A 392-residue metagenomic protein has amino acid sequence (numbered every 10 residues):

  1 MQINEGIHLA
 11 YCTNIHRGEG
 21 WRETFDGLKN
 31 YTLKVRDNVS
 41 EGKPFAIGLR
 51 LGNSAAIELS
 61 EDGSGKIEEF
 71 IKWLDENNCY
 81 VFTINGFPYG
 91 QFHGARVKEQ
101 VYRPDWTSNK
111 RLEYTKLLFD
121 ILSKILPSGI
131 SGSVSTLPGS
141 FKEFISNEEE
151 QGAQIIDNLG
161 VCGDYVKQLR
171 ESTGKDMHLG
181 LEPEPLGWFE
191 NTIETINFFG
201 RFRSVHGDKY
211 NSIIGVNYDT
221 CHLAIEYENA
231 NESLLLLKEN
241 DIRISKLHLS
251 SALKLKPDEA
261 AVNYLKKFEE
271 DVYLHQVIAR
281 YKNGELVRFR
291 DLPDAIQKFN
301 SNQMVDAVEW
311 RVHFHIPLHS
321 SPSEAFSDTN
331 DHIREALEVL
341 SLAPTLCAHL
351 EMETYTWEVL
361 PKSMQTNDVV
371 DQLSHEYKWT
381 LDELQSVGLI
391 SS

Functional and structural regions predicted by a protein language model:
M1-G129, S133, D164, Y210-I213 (+3 more regions): N-terminal pre-domain/capping segments
N14-H16, R50-S54, G86-Y89, L137-F141 (+5 more regions): Active-site beta-loop-alpha junctions enriched in small/polar residues
W21-R36, K66-F70, I225-L237, N330-V339: Short, acidic/polar
T24, L28, I67, T115 (+6 more regions): Aromatic/hydrophobic pocket-lining residues that form the small-molecule binding cavity in soluble enzyme cores
D75-N78, K238, F314, S341: Anion (oxyanion) recognition and catalysis
A95-G215, I225: Active-site acidic/histidine proton-transfer and metal-coordination neighborhood in alpha/beta enzyme cores
V166-I296, A307, I316: Acidic/histidine-rich catalytic cores of soluble enzymes
V287-S392: Flexible, acidic glycine-rich loops studded with aromatic residues
